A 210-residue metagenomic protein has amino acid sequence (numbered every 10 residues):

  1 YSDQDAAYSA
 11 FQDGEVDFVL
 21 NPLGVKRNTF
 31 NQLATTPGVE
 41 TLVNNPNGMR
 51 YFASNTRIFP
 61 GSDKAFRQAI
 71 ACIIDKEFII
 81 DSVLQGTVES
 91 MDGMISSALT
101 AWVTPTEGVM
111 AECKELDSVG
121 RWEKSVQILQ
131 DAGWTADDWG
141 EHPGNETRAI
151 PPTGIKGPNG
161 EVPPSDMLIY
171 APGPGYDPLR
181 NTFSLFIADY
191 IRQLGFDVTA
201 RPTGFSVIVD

Functional and structural regions predicted by a protein language model:
Y1-I58, A69, E77, D81-G86 (+1 more regions): Extracellular/periplasmic solute-recognition and catalytic clefts
Y1-S2, N55-F59, Y170-P174, T203: Short strand-loop junctions, especially beta-strand C-caps/beta-turns that link beta-sheets to coils or alpha-helices
S2-D5, D13, G173-R180, V198: Conserved N-terminal structural module of periplasmic/extracytoplasmic solute-binding proteins
F11, M167-L168, D189-D210: Periplasmic binding protein-like
V25, G48, S96-S97, P143 (+1 more regions): Conserved beta-strand edge residues that scaffold enzyme active sites
T41, A136, V198-A200: Acidic/polar-rich alpha-helix caps and helix-coil junctions
D63-Q193: Append "and occasionally in soluble cytosolic enzymes with long acidic Gly/Pro-rich linkers
